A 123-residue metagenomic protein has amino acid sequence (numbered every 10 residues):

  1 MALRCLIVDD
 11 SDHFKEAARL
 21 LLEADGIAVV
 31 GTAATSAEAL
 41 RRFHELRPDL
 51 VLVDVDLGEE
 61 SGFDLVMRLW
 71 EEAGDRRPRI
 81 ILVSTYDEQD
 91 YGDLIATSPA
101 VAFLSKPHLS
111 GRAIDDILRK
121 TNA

Functional and structural regions predicted by a protein language model:
D12-G31: Two-component/phosphorelay signaling modules centered on CheY-like receiver
T32-L50: Acidic, metal-coordinating helix/loop segments flanking the phosphotransfer/catalytic sites of two-component signaling
T35, S61-D64: Acidic catalytic/metal-coordinating carboxylates
D54: Active-site residues of response regulator receiver
G58, E88: The feature encodes the CheY-like receiver
F63-R76: Short amphipathic alpha-helix used as the core "switch/output" element in two-component signaling
I95-A102: As written
